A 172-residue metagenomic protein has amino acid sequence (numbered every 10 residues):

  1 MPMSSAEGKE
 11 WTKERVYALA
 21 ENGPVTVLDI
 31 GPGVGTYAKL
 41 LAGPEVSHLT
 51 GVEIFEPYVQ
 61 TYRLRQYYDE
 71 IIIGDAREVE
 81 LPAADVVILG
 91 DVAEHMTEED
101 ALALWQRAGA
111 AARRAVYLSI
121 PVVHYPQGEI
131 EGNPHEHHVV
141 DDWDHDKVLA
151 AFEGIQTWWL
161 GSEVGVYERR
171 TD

Functional and structural regions predicted by a protein language model:
M1-A83, E99-W105, G132-D146, Q156-E168: Conserved N-terminal segment of class I S-adenosyl-L-methionine
I88: A conserved beta-strand element that flanks and buttresses the S-adenosyl-L-methionine
V92: Hydrophobic adenine-recognition pocket in adenosine-nucleotide-binding enzymes
H95-M96: A short His-aromatic
A108: Class I S-adenosylmethionine-dependent transferase superfamily signal
R113-V122: Conserved beta-strand signature within the Rossmann-like core of class I S-adenosyl-L-methionine
V122-H124, G161: Short, flexible active-site-adjacent loop segments at beta-strand->alpha-helix junctions, enriched in small/polar
Y125-I130: A short acidic, helix-capping loop that chelates divalent metal ions and anchors anionic groups
